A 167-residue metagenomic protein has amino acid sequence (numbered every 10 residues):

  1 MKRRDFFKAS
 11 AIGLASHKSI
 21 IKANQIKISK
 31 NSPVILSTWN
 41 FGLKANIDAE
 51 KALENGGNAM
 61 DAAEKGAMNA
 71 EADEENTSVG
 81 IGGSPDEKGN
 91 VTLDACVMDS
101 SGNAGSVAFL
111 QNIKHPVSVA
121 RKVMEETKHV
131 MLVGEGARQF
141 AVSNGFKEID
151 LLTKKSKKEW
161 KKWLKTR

Functional and structural regions predicted by a protein language model:
K2, F7, A11, I26-R167: Alpha/propeptide regions of enzymes that mature by internal proteolysis
I12-I20: Hydrophobic h-region of N-terminal signal peptides that target proteins for export in Gram-negative bacteria
